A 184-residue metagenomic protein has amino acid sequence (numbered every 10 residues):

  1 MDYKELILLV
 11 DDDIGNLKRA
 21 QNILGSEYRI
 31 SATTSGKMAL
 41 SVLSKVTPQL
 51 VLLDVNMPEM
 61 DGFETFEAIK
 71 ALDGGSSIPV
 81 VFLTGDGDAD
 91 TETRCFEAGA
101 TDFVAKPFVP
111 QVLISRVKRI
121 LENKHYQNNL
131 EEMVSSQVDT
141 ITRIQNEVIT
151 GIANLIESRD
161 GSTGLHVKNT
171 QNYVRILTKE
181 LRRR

Functional and structural regions predicted by a protein language model:
D2, D13-S31: Two-component/phosphorelay signaling modules centered on CheY-like receiver
D11, D54, T84: Active-site residues of response regulator receiver
L17, P58-D61, S76, T84 (+2 more regions): The feature encodes the CheY-like receiver
A32-S41, G62-E64: Helix N-cap/capping motif at the beta->alpha junctions
V46-L52: Active-site beta3 strand of CheY-like receiver
M57, C95: Receiver (REC) domain active-site loop signature in two-component systems and cognate sites in sensor histidine kinases
D90, V104-V117: C-terminal output helix
